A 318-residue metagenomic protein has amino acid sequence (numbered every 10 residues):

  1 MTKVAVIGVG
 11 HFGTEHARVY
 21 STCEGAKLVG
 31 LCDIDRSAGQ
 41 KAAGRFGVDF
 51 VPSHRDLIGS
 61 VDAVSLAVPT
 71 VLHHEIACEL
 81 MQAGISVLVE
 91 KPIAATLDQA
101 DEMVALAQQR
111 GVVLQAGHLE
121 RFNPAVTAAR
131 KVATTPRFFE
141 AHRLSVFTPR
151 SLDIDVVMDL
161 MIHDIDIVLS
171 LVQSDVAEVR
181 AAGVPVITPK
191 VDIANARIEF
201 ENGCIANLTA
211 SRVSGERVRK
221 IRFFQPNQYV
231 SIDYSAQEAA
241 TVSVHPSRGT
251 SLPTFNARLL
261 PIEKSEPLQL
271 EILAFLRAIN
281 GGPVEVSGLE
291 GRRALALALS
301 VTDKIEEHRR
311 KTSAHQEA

Functional and structural regions predicted by a protein language model:
M1-F46, V168, L276: N-terminal Rossmann-like dinucleotide-binding module
H16, F46-V104: Beta-loop-alpha module in the N-terminal Rossmann-like domain of NAD(P)-dependent dehydrogenases, especially those
P52, V89, L114-A116, I232: Hydrophobic residues in well-ordered beta-strands that form the structural core
A63-L66, A274-A318: C-terminal helix-rich "cap/oligomerization" subdomain common to oxidoreductases
A94-S151: A contiguous active-site-proximal alpha/beta segment in oxidoreductase catalytic domains
G117-P124, F147-V176, G291: Mid-domain beta-loop-alpha active-site segment that forms a flexible, acidic cofactor/metal-binding surface
I165-E238, S265-P283, E317-A318: Contiguous beta-strand/loop segments that form the cofactor/metal-binding neighborhood of enzyme cores
